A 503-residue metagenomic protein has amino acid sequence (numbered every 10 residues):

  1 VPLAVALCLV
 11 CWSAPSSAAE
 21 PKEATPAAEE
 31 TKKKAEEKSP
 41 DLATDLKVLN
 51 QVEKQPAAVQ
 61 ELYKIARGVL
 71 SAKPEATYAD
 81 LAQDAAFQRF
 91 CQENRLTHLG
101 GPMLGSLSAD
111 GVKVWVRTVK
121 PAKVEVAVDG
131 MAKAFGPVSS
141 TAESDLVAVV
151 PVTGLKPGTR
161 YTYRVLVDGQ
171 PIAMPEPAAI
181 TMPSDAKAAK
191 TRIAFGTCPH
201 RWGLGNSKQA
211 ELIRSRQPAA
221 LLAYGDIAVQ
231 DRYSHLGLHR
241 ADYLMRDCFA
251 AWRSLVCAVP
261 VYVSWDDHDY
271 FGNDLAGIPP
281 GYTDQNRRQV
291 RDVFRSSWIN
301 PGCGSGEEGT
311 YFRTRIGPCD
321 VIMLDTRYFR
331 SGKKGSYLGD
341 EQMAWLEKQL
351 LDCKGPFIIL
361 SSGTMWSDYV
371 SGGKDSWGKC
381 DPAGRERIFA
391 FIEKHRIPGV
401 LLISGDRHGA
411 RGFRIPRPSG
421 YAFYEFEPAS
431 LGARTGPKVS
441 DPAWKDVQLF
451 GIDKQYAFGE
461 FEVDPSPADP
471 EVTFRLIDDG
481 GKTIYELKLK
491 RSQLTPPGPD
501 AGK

Functional and structural regions predicted by a protein language model:
P2-W12: Bacterial N-terminal signal peptides
L9, S16, P26-A28: A general, composition-driven signal for non-globular sequence regions
C11-A14, R201: General secretory precursor processing signal
S13-P21: Boundary at the C-terminal end of the N-terminal hydrophobic targeting segment
P26-K503: Metal-dependent phosphoester/phosphodiester hydrolase catalytic core
